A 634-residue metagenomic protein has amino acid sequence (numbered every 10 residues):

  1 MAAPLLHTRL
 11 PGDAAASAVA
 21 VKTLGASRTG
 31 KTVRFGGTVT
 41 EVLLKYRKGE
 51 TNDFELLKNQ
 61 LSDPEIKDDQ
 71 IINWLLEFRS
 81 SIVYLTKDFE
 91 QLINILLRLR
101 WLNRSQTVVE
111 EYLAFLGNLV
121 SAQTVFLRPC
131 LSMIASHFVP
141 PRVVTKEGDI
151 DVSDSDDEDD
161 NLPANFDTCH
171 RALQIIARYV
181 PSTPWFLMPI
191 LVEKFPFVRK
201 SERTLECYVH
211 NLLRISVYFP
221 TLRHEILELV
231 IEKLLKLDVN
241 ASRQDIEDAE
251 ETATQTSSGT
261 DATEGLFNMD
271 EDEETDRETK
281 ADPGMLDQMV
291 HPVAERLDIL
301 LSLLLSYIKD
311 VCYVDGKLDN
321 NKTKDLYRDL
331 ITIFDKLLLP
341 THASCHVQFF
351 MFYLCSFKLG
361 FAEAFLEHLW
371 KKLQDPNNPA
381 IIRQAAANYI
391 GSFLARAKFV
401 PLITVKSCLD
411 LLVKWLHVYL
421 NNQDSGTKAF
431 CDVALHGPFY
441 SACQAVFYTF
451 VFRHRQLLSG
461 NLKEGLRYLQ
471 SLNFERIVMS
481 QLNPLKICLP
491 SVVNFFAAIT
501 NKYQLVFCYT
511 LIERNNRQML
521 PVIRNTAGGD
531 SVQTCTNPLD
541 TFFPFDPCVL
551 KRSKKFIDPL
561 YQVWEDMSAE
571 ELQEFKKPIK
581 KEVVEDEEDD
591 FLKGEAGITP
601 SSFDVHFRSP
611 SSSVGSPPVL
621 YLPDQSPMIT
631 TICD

Functional and structural regions predicted by a protein language model:
M1-E65, L266-R277, G465-D634: Eukaryotic intrinsically disordered, low-complexity regulatory tails and linkers enriched in charged/polar residues
A2-Y208, L212: Long amphipathic alpha-helical scaffold regions
P4, Q91-L96, C130-P140, L187 (+6 more regions): HEAT/HEAT-like alpha-solenoid repeats
G36-T40, F54-E55, D68-L76, E90-N94 (+18 more regions): Alpha-helical repeat solenoid scaffolds
I66, L99-T107, S121-A122, D160 (+10 more regions): Short coil/turn segments at helix-helix junctions and helix-capping linkers within large alpha-helical proteins
L75-I82, Y112-A122, F138-V139, T168-A177 (+10 more regions): Hydrophobic residues within the alpha-helices of tandem HEAT/HEAT-like
T124-K336: Alpha-helical repeat/alpha-solenoid scaffolds of the HEAT/ARM/MIF4G superfamily and closely related elongated all-alpha
N320-A397: Amphipathic alpha-helical interface segments within eukaryotic helical scaffold and small GTPase-regulatory domains
